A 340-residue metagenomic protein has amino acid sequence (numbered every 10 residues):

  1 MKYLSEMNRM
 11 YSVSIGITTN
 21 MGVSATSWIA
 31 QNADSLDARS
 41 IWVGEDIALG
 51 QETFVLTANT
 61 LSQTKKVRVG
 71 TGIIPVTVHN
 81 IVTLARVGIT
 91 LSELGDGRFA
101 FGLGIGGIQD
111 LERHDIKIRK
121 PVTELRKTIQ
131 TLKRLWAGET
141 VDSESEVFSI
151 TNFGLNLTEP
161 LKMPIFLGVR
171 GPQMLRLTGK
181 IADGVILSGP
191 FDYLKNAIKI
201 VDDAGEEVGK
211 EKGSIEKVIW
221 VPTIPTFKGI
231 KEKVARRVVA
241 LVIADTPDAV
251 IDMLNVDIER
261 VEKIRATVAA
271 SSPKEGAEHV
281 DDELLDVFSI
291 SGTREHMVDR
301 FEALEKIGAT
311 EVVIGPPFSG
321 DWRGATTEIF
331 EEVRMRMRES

Functional and structural regions predicted by a protein language model:
M1-G72, M163: N-terminal beta1-alpha1-beta2 module of alpha/beta enzyme domains
K2-R9, R119-G154, N196-K306: An alpha-helical appendage that flanks or caps ligand/catalytic pockets
Y11-I17, I41-V43, V69-G72, F99-L103 (+4 more regions): Hydrophobic faces of well-ordered beta-strands that scaffold small-molecule active sites in alpha/beta enzyme cores
Y11-S24, I74-I81, E159-R170, T223-I224 (+1 more regions): Active-site mouth loops of central-metabolism enzymes
M21-A33, L84, G168-K180, V234-R236 (+1 more regions): Short, acidic/polar
Q31-S35, T57-R68, G88-F99, G179 (+2 more regions): Acidic (Asp/Glu)-rich catalytic clusters
S40-Q63, P75, L111-E112, G189-D192 (+1 more regions): Glycine-rich, proline-tolerant flexible connector loops at the mouths of alpha/beta enzymes
Q51-I74, E124-T131, L135, E328-S340: Alpha-helix-loop-beta-strand connector modules within alpha/beta enzyme cores
